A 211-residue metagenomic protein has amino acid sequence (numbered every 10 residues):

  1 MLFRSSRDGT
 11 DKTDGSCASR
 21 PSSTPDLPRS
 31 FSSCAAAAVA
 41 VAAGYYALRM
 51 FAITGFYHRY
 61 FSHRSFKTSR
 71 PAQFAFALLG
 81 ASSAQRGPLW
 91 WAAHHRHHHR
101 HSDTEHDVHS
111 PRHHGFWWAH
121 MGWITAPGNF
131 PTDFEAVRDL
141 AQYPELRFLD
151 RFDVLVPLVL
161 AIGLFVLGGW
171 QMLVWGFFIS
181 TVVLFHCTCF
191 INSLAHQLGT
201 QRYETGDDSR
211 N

Functional and structural regions predicted by a protein language model:
L2-C189: Non-catalytic, topology-defining segments of multipass membrane proteins
V137-P144, L198-N211: Active-site-proximal inter-transmembrane loops
T188-R202: C-terminal accessory segments of proteins
